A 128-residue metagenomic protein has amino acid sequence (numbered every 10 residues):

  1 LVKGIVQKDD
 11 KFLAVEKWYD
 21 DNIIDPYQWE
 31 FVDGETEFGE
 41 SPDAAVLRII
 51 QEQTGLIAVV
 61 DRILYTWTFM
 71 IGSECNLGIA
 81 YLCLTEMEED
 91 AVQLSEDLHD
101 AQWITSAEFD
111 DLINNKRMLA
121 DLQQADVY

Functional and structural regions predicted by a protein language model:
L1-E30, A58, R62: N-terminal strand-loop-strand
E35-V59, T68-M118: Unchanged
L64-T66: Solvent-exposed beta-strand sheet faces enriched in polar/charged residues
M118-Y128: Charged phosphate-binding loop/patch that engages nucleotide di/tri-phosphates or the phosphate backbone of nucleic
